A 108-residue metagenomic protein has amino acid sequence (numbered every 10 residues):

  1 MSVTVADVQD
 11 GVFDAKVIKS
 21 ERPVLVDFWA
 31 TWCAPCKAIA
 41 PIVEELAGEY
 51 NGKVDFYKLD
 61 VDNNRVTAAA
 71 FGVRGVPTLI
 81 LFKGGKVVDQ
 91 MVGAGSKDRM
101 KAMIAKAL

Functional and structural regions predicted by a protein language model:
M1-T4: N-proximal helix/coil linker or "cap" segments that precede and/or mark the start of modular domains
A6-V24, R65: A short beta-strand-turn-helix
E21-P23, A38-L59: Conserved helix-turn-beta segment immediately C-terminal to the redox Cys motif in thioredoxin-like folds
E21-R22, F28-W32, G75: Short pre-active-site segment immediately N-terminal to redox-active cysteine/selenocysteine motifs in thiol-based
C33-C36, L79: The canonical Cys-X-X-Cys-His
V61-T67: Structural microenvironment flanking redox-active thiols in thiol-disulfide oxidoreductases
K83-L108: Non-catalytic, surface beta->alpha helical segment in thiol-disulfide oxidoreductase systems
